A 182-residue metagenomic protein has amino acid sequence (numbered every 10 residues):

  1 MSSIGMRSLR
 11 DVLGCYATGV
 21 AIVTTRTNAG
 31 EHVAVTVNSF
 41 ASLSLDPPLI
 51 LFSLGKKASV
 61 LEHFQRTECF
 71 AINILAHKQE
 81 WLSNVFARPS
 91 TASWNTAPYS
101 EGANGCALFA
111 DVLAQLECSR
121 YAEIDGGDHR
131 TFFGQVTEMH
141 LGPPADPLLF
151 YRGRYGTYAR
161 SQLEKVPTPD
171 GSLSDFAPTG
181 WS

Functional and structural regions predicted by a protein language model:
M1-S182: Basic, polyanion-binding surface patches
